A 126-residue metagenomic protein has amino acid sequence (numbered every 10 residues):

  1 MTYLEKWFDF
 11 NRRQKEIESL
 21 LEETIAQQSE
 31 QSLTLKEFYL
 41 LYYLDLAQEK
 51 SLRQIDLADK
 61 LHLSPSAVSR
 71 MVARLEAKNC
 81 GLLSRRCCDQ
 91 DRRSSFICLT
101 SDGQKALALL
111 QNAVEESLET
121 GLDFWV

Functional and structural regions predicted by a protein language model:
M1-Q31: N-terminal leader segment of winged-helix/HTH proteins
W7, K60, F96-C98: Short aromatic/hydrophobic contact patches that present stacked aromatics for nucleic-acid/ligand binding
F10-Q14, L61, P65, L107 (+1 more regions): Amphipathic, non-transmembrane alpha-helical scaffold segments
N11-Q14, L41, T100: Generic structural concept
E22-S64: N-terminal helix-turn-helix DNA-binding core of bacterial DNA-binding proteins
Q54, V72-A73: Short, hydrophobic-biased segments on the C-terminal half of alpha helices that form "recognition helices"
A73-V126: Charged, amphipathic alpha-helical coiled-coil/dimerization segments
